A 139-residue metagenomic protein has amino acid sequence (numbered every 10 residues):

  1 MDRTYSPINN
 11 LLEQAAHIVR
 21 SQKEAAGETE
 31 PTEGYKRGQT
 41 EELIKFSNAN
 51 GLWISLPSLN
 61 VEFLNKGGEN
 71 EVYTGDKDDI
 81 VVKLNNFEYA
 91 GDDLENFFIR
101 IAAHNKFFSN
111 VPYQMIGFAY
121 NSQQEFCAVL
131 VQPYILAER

Functional and structural regions predicted by a protein language model:
M1-V61: Juxta-kinase regulatory segment immediately upstream of eukaryotic protein kinase catalytic domains
D2-N9, L94-E95, N105-P112, R139: Short, structured coil/loop segments at alpha-helix boundaries
I8, I18, I44, I54 (+4 more regions): Weak global preference for isoleucine
A15-A16, A25-A26, A49, A90 (+4 more regions): A sequence-composition feature that detects small, non-aromatic residues
Q22-K23, D93-E95, Q124: Generic local-structure boundary detector
G27-K36, L43-I44, P57-S109: ATP-binding glycine-rich loop module of kinase domains
N86, N105-R139: Conserved structural core of kinase catalytic domains
